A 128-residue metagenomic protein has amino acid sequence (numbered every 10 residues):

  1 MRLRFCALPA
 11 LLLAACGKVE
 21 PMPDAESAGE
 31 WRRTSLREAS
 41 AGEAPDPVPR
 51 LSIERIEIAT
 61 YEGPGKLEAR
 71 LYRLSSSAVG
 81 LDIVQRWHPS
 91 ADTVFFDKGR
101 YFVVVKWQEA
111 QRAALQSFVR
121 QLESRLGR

Functional and structural regions predicted by a protein language model:
M1-A14: Sec-dependent bacterial lipoprotein signal peptides
L11, D82-R86, S117-S124: Charged/polar, solvent-exposed surface patches and flexible loops
L13, A39-S40, L115: Amphipathic alpha-helical interaction segments
C16, G99, E109-R128: Surface-exposed amphipathic alpha-helical segments
G17-V94: Short, solvent-exposed recognition patches
A69, F102-V105, L122: Hydrophobic beta-strand residues in large extracellular and virion-surface proteins
V84-A110: A short, surface-exposed interaction/processing loop segment used at functional sites
